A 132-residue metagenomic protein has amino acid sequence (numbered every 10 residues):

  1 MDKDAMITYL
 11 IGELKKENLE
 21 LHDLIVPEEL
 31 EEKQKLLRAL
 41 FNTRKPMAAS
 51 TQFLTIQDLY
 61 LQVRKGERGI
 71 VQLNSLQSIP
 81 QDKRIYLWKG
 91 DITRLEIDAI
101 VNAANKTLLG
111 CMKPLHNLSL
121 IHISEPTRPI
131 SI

Functional and structural regions predicted by a protein language model:
M1-S78: Non-catalytic accessory regions outside enzyme or core folds
T55, D98-A99, I121: Active-site-proximal helix/loop capping residues that flank conserved catalytic or ligand/cofactor
L59-A103, P114: Long amphipathic N-terminal alpha/beta scaffold segment
K106-T107: Short glycine-rich anion-binding loops that position phosphate/pyrophosphate groups of nucleotides and phosphorylated
G110-C111: Cytochrome P450 core scaffold surrounding the K-helix E-X-X-R motif and the conserved "meander" helix-loop region
N117-L118: Charge-patterned, phosphorylation-rich low-complexity C-terminal interaction regions of large eukaryotic proteins
I121-I132: Single conserved hydrophobic/aromatic residue that forms the stacking wall/gate of nucleotide- or nucleobase-binding
